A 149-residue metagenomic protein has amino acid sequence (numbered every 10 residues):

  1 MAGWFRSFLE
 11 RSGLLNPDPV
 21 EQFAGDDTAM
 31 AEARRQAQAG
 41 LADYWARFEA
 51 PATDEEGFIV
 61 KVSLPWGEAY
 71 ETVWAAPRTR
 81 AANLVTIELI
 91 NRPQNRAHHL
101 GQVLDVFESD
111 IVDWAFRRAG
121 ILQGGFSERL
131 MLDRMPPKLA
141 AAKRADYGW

Functional and structural regions predicted by a protein language model:
M1-W149: Mixed-charge, low-complexity intrinsically disordered regions
